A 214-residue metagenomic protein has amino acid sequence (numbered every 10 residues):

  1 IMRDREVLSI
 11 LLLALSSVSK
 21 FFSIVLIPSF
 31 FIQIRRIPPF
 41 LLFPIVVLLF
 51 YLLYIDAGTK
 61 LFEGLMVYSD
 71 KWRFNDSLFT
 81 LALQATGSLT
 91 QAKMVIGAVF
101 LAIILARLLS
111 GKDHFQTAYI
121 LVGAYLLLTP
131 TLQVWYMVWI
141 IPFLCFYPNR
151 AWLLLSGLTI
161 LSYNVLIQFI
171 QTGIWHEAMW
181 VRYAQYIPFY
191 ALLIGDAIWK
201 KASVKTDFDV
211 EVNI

Functional and structural regions predicted by a protein language model:
I1-R3, S29-Q33, V46, C145-N149 (+1 more regions): Hydrophobic transmembrane alpha-helices
R3, I34-P38, I104-A118, R150-A151: Membrane-interface helix-loop-helix junctions at transmembrane boundaries of multi-pass membrane enzymes, predominantly
V7-F31, I120-L127: Membrane-interface alpha helices of multi-pass inner-membrane proteins
V25, S29, V134-I160: Hydrophobic/aromatic-rich transmembrane helices and adjacent perimembrane loops
I34-I55: Hydrophobic alpha-helical membrane-interfacial segments at the cytosolic entry of transmembrane helices
L41-V46, T117-Y125, I141-P142, W152-Y163: Central hydrophobic cores of alpha-helical transmembrane segments in multi-pass integral membrane proteins
V47-L53, K60, V67-V134, K201-A202 (+1 more regions): Aromatic/glycine/proline-enriched transmembrane-helix motif characteristic of membrane-embedded glycan-assembly enzymes
W72, N149-I214: Aromatic-enriched
